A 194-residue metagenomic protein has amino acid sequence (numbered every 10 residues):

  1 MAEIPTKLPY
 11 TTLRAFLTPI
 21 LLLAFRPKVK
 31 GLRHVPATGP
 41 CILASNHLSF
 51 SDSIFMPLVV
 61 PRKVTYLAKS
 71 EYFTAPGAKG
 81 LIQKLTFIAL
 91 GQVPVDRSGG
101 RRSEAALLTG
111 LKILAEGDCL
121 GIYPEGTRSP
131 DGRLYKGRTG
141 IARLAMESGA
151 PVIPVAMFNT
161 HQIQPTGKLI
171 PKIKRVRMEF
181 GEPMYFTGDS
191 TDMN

Functional and structural regions predicted by a protein language model:
M1-K30, H34-A37, R62, G77-L90: A transmembrane-helix-recognition feature enriched in membrane-embedded lipid enzymes and envelope glyco-/phospholipid
F16-T18, A89-R97, P124-T127: Short, basic, glycine/proline-bearing loop/turn elements
L22-K30, R102-E104, T160-Q162: Short gly/ser/thr-rich secondary-structure transition/capping motifs
V35, P130-D192: A cross-family acyltransferase "interaction/gating" segment
A37-G100: Catalytic core of membrane glycerolipid acyltransferases/transacylases, capturing the structured, soluble-facing
F55-M56, T86, K112, R143-E147: Hydrophobic/aromatic ligand-binding patch that stacks against planar heteroaromatic rings of cofactors or nucleotides
V93-E116: Helix-adjacent hinge/juxtasegments
L111-I141: Catalytic-site beta-strand/loop segments enriched in glycine and acidic/polar residues
